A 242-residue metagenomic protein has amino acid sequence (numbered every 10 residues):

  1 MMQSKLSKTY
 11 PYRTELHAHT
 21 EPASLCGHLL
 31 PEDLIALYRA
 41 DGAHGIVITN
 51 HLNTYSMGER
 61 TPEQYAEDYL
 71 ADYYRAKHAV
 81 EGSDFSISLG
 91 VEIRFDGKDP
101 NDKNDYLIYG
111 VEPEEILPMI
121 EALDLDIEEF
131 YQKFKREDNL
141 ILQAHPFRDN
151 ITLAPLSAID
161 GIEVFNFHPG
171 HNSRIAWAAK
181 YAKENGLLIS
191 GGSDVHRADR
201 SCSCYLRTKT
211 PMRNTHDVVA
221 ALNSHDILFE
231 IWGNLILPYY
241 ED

Functional and structural regions predicted by a protein language model:
M1-L16, T20, S24, P31-A36 (+2 more regions): Charged catalytic cores and adjacent phosphate/nucleic-acid-binding surfaces used for phosphate/nucleic-acid chemistry
M1-R94, R197-D199: An N-terminally biased module of ancient metal coordination in phosphate/nucleic-acid-related enzymes
K8, Y74-E81, D126-L142, A178-N185: Surface-exposed amphipathic alpha-helices with a cationic face
A43, D138, I159-D160: Short, well-ordered alpha-helix to beta-strand connector turns
V47-I48, L142-Q143, E163: Conserved beta-strand positions in the central sheet of alpha/beta enzyme cores
A66-Y69, I120-E129, N172-K180: Active-site-adjacent beta->alpha loops and helix N-cap segments on the catalytic face of soluble alpha/beta enzymes
N101-D138: Binuclear metal-dependent hydrolase catalytic cores centered on His/Asp/Glu-rich metal-binding motifs
